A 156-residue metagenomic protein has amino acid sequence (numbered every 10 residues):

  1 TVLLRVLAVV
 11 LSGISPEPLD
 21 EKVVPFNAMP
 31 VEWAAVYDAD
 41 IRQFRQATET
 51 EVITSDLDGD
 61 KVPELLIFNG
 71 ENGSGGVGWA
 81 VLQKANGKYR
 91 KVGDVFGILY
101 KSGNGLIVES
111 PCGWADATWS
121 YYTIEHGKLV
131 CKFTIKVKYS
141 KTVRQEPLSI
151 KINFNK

Functional and structural regions predicted by a protein language model:
L3-Q43, K101-K156: Acidic, small-residue rich beta-repeat scaffolds with periodic aromatic anchors
R42-E51, V92-G103: Repeat-based blade/solenoid architectures
V52-D60: Acidic, divalent-cation-chelating loop motifs in proteins
G59-G70, G103-S110: Acidic/hydrophobic-patterned starts of short beta strands in beta-sheet-rich repeat architectures
N69-G73, Q83: Acidic, glycine-rich calcium-binding repeat modules characteristic of RTX/beta-roll and related beta-solenoid repeat
S74-A80, A115-S120: Structural motif
A85-N86, E125: Short loop/turn segments that connect beta-strands within beta-propeller blades
R90-D94, V130-K132: Local beta-strand/beta-hairpin segments that build beta-sheet-rich folds
